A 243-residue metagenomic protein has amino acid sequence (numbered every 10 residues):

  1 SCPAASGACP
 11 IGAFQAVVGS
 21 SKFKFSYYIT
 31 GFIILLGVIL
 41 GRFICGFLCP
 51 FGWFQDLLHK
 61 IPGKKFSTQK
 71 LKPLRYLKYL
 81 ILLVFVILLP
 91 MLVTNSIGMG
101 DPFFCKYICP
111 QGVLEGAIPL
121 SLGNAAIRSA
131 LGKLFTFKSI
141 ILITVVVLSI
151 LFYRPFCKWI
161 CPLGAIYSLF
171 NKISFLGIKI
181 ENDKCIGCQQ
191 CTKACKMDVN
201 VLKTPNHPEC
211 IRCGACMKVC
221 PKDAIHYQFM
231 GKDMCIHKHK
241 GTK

Functional and structural regions predicted by a protein language model:
S1-L202, P208-K243: Non-ligating segments of multi-cofactor redox enzymes
